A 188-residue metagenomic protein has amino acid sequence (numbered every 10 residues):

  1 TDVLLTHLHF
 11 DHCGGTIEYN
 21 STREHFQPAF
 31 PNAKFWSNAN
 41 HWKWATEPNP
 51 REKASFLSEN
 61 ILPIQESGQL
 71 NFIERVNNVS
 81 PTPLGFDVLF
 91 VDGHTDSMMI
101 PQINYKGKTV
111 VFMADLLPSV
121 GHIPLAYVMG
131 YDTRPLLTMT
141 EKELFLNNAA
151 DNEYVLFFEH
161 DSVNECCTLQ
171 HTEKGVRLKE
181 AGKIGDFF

Functional and structural regions predicted by a protein language model:
T1-W36: Active-site metal-binding motif and surrounding structural segment of the metallo-beta-lactamase
L8, N40-H41, G93-T95, A114-L116 (+1 more regions): Active-site metal-binding loops of divalent metal-dependent hydrolases
H12-G14, A45, E165-C167: Short catalytic/ligand-binding loop motif for oxyanion handling, primarily in non-cytosolic enzymes, centered on
I17-S21, P50-E52, A126-V128, H171-E173: Short, glycine/charged-enriched secondary-structure capping and boundary segments
E24-F90, T140-L144, A149-E153: Metallo-beta-lactamase
F86-D92, V110-D115: Active-site-proximal beta-strand elements of phosphoester/diester hydrolases
M99-I103: Short beta-strand scaffold segments in enzyme catalytic cores
K106-F188: Cap/insert and terminal regions of metallo-dependent hydrolase folds
